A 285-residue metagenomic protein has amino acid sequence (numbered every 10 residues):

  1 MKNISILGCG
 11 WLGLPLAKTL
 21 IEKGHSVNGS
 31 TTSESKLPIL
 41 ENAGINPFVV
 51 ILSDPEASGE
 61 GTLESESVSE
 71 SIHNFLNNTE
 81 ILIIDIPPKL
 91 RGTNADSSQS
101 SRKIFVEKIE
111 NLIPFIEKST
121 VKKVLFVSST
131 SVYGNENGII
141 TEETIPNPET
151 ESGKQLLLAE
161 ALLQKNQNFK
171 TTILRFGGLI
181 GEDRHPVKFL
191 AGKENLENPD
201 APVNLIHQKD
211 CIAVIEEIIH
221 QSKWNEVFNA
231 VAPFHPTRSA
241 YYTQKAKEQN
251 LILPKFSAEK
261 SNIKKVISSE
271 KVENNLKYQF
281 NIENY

Functional and structural regions predicted by a protein language model:
I4-G8: Conserved N-terminal Rossmann-fold NAD(P)-binding element of oxidoreductases
G13-L14: N-terminal Rossmann-fold NAD(P) dinucleotide-binding loop
N46-S53, I252-Y285: C-terminal amphipathic/interface module of NAD(P)-dependent oxidoreductases and related NAD-binding regulators
N78-L125, L158: NAD(P)-cofactor binding segment of oxidoreductase domains
E110-E149: Conserved Rossmann-fold NAD(P)-dependent oxidoreductase catalytic core, especially the SDR/UDP-sugar
S129, E160-E182: Conserved beta-loop-beta element that borders a ligand/cofactor-binding pocket
I173-L179, H185-K188, N195-I219: Substrate-positioning beta->alpha
V214-S269: Mid/C-terminal beta-alpha module of Rossmann-like enzyme folds, strongest in SDR-family dehydrogenases/epimerases
